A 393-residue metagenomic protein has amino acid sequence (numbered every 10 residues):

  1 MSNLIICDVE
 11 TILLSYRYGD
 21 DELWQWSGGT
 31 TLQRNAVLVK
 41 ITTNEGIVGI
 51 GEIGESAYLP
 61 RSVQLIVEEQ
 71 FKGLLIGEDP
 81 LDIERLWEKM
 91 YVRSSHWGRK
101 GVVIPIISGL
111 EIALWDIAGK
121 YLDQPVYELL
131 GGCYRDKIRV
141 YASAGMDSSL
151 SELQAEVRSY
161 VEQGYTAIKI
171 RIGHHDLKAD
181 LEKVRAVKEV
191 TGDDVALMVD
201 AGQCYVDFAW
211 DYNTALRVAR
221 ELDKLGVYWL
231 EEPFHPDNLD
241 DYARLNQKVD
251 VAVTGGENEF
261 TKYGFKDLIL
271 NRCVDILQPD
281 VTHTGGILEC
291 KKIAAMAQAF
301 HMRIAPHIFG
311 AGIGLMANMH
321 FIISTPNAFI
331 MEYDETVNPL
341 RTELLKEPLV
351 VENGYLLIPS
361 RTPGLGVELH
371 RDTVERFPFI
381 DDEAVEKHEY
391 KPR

Functional and structural regions predicted by a protein language model:
M1-E45, I50, G54-S56, V337-T342 (+1 more regions): Structured beta-strand/loop patches that form or line metal/cofactor-binding pockets in enzymes
I6, G46, F71, L110 (+8 more regions): Conserved, mostly hydrophobic/aromatic
D8, T42-Y121: Metal- or metallocofactor-binding catalytic centers and their adjacent structured scaffolds across diverse enzyme
G49, V140-A144, I168-I170, L197-A201 (+5 more regions): Hydrophobic faces of well-ordered beta-strands that scaffold small-molecule active sites in alpha/beta enzyme cores
V102, E111-D147: Glycine-rich, aromatic-flanked loop segments that form ligand/cofactor-binding clefts across common enzyme folds
D136-V249: Metal-dependent enolase-superfamily TIM-barrel catalytic cores that perform enediolate-based chemistry
R220, G226, D237-T254, E259-G364: Shared catalytic-loop signature of beta/alpha-barrel
P363-R393: Extended hydrophobic packing segments that form well-structured cores
